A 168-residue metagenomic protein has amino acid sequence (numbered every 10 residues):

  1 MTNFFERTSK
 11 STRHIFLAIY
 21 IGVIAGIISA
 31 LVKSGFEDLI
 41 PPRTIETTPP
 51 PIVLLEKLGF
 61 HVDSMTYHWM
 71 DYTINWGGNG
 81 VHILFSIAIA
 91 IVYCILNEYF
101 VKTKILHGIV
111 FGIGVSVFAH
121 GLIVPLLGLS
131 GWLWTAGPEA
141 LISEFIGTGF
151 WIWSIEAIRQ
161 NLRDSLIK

Functional and structural regions predicted by a protein language model:
M1-T12: Short, Lys/Arg-rich, polar N-terminal cytosolic tail immediately upstream of the first transmembrane signal-anchor
T12-E46, P51: N-terminal signal-anchor transmembrane alpha helix
K33-E37, P41, Y93-V101, I123-L127 (+2 more regions): Membrane-water interface at transmembrane helix exits
R43-L55, I113-L122: Juxtamembrane non-transmembrane "cap" segments at the membrane-aqueous interface of multi-pass membrane proteins
E46-N75: Extracytosolic (periplasmic/ER-lumenal) interhelical loops and adjacent juxtamembrane/interface segments of multi-pass
G77-N97: Hydrophobic alpha-helical transmembrane segments
N97-F118: Internal alpha-helical transmembrane segments of multi-pass membrane proteins
H120-K168: Alpha-helical transmembrane segments of multi-pass integral membrane proteins, characterized by long hydrophobic
